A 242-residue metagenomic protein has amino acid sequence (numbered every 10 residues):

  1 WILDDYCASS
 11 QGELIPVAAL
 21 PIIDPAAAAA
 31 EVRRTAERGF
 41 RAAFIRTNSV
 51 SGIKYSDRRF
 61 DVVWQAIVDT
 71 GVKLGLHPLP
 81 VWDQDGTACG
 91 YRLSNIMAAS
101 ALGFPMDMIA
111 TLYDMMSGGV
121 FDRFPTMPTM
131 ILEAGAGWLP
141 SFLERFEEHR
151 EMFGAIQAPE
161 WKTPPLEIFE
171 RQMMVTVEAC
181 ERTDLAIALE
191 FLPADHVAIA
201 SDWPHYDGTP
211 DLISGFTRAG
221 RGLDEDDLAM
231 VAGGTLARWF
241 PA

Functional and structural regions predicted by a protein language model:
W1-A8, A30-R34, G118-G119, T126-M127 (+6 more regions): Mid-to-C-terminal alpha-helical segments outside catalytic/metal-binding sites
W1-T111, G118: Active-site gating/metal-coordination segments in enzymes
I15-A18, A43-I45, L74-L76, T129-I131 (+2 more regions): Hydrophobic faces of well-ordered beta-strands that scaffold small-molecule active sites in alpha/beta enzyme cores
E37-A42, V68-K73, L93, F124-M127 (+2 more regions): Glycine-enriched alpha-helix->loop->beta-strand junction motifs that scaffold or abut catalytic
L74, P78-W82, M116-E170: Aromatic-lined glycan-binding groove of carbohydrate-active enzymes
G86-G90, S141-R145, P210-L212: Short aromatic-enriched loop/helix-cap "lid" or pocket-rim segments at secondary-structure transitions that line
I96-S100, Q172, I213: Short glycine/proline-rich turn/loop motifs
I109-Y113, G154-A158, V177-E181: A general structural motif
